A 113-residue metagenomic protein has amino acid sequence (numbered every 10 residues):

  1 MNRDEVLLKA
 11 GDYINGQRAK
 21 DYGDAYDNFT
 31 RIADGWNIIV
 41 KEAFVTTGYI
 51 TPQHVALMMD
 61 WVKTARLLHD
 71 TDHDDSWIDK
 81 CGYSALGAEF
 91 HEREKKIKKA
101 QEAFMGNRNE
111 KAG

Functional and structural regions predicted by a protein language model:
M1-G113: Intrinsically disordered, low-complexity regulatory regions that flank transcription factor DNA-binding cores
